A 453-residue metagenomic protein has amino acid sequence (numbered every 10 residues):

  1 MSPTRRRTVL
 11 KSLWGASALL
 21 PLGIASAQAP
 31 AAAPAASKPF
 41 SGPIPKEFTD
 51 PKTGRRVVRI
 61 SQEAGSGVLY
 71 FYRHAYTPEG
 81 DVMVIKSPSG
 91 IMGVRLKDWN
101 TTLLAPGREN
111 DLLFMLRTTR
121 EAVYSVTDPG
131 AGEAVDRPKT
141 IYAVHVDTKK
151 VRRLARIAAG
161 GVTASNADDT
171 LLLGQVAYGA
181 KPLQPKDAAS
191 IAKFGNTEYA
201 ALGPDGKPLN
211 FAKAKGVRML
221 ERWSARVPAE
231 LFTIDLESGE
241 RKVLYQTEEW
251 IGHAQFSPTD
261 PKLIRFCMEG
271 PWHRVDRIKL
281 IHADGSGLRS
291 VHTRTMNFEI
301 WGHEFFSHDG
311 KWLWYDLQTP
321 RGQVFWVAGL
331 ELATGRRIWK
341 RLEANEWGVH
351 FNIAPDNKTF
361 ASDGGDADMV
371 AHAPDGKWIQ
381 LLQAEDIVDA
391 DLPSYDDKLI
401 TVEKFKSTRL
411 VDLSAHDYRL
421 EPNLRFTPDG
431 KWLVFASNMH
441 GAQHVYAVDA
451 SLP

Functional and structural regions predicted by a protein language model:
M1-S17: N-terminal secretory signal peptides and thylakoid transit peptides that target proteins across membranes
A33-V57, A225-E230: Blade/loop signatures of beta-propeller domains
F40-P45, V58-P88: Beta-strand-rich domains and repeat architectures in extracellular enzymes and scaffolds, especially beta-propellers
R73-D81, L113-E121, T163-L171, Q255-L263 (+3 more regions): Blade-terminus and WD-like Trp-Asp/Gly-His loop motifs, strongest in beta-propeller folds
I91-M92, L96-P129: Blade-loop segments of beta-propeller domains
T127-E221, P228: Asp-box/WD-like beta-propeller blade repeats and closely related beta-sheet repeat scaffolds
R341-H350, Y395-N423: Conserved blade-ending motifs and adjacent loop-strand segments that build the rim/top face of beta-propeller domains
E343-I400: Loop/turn-rich, solvent-exposed surfaces of beta-rich toroidal or solenoidal domains
